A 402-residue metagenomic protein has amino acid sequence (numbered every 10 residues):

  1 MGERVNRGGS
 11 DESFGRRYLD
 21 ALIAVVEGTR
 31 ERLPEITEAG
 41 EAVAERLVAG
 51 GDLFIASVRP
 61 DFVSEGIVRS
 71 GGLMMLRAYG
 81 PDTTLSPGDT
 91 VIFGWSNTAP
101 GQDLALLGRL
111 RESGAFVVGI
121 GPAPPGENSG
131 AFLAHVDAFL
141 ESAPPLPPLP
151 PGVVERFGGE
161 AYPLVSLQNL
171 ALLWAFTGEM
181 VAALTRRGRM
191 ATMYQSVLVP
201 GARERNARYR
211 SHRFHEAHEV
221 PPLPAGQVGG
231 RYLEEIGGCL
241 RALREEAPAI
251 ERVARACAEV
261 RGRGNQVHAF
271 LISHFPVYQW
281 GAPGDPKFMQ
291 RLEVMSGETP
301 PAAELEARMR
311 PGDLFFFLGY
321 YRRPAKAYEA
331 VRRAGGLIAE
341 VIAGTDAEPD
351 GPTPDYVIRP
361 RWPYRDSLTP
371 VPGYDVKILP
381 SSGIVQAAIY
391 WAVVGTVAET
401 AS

Functional and structural regions predicted by a protein language model:
M1, A42, V48-R186, G264 (+1 more regions): Glycine-rich phosphate-binding loops that contact phosphosugars or nucleotide phosphates
G2-E31, S211-R244: Generic N-terminal amphipathic, Lys/Arg-enriched alpha-helix
S10, E35, A249, G297-P301: Short secondary-structure boundary/capping elements
F14, E35-E38, V58, Q168 (+5 more regions): Short, contiguous, pocket-lining structural segments that sit at or immediately flank catalytic/ligand-binding sites
A24-V25, P148, F157, E179-L223 (+5 more regions): Internal, active-site/partner-interface "lid" segment
G28-R46, A242-R261: A short, well-structured juxtamembrane/interface segment
E35-E38, L53-S57, L184-Y194, E246-V253 (+2 more regions): Flexible, glycine/charged-enriched surface loops at secondary-structure junctions
